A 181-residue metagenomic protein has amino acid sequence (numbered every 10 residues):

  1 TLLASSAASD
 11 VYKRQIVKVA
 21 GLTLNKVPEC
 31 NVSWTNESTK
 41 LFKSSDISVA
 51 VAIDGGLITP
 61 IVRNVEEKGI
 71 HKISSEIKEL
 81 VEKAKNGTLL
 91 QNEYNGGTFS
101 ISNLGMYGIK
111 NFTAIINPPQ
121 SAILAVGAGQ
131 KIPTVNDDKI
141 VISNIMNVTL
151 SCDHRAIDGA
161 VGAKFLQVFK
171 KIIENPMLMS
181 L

Functional and structural regions predicted by a protein language model:
T1-L2: Short, well-ordered junction/capping motifs at the entry into regular secondary structure
S6-L181: C-terminal catalytic/motor cores of large multi-domain enzyme assemblies
